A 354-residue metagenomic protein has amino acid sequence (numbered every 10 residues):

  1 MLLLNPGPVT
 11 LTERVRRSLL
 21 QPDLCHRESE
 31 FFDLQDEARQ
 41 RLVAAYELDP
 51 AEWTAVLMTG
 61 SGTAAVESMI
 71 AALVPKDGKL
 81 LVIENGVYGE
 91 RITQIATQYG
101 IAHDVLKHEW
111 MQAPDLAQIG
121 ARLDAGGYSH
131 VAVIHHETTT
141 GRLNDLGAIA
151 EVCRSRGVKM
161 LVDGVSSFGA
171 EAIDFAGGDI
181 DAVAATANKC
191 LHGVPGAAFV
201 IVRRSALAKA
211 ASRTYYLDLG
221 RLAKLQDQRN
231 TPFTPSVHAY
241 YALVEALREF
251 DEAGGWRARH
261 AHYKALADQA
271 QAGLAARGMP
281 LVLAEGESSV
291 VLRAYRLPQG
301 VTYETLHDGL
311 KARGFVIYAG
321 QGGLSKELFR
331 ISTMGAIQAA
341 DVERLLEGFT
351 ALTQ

Functional and structural regions predicted by a protein language model:
M1-M58: A glycine-/small-polar-enriched, mobile loop at the entrance of the PLP active site in fold-type I
T10-L11, N188-A272: Active-site C-terminal subdomain of aminotransferase-like
L42, E52-L81, G89-I92: Conserved beta-loop-alpha segment that forms the PLP phosphate-binding cup at the N-terminus of a helix
I83-I101, E109: Substrate-binding/gating loop at the entrance of the active-site cleft, primarily in PLP-dependent aminotransferase-like
A113-G169: Active-site phosphate-binding strand-loop segment of PLP-dependent enzymes
A176-N188: Conserved active-site segment immediately N-terminal to the catalytic lysine that forms the internal aldimine
P280-L310: Conserved PLP-binding catalytic core of the aspartate aminotransferase-like
E327-Q354: PLP-dependent enzyme catalytic core of the Aspartate aminotransferase-like
